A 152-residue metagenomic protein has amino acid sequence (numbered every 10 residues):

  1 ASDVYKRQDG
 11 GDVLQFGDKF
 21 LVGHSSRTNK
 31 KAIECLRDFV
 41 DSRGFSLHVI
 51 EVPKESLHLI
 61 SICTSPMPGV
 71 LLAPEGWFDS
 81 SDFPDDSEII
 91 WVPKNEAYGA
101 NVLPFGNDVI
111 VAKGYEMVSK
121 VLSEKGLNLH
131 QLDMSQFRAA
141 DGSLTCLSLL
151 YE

Functional and structural regions predicted by a protein language model:
A1-Y5: Short, small-residue-biased leader/transition segments that mark boundaries at the very start of proteins
K6-Q8, V13-L14, D18-L21, S25-N29 (+3 more regions): Short acidic/polar capping segments at secondary-structure boundaries
R7-F16, L57-M67, Y98-P104: Structural signature of eukaryotic scaffold interfaces centered on beta-propeller domains
K31-H48, D79-I90, V121-K125: Surface-exposed loop/turn elements that mediate protein-protein interactions on large endomembrane-trafficking
D41-F78: A contiguous pocket-lining binding segment that forms or flanks enzyme active sites
P66, A97, L103, S143-E152: Conserved, well-ordered active-site substructure
L72-S123: Glycine/small-residue-rich hydrophobic helix-like segments
K113-E152: C-terminal structured interaction module
